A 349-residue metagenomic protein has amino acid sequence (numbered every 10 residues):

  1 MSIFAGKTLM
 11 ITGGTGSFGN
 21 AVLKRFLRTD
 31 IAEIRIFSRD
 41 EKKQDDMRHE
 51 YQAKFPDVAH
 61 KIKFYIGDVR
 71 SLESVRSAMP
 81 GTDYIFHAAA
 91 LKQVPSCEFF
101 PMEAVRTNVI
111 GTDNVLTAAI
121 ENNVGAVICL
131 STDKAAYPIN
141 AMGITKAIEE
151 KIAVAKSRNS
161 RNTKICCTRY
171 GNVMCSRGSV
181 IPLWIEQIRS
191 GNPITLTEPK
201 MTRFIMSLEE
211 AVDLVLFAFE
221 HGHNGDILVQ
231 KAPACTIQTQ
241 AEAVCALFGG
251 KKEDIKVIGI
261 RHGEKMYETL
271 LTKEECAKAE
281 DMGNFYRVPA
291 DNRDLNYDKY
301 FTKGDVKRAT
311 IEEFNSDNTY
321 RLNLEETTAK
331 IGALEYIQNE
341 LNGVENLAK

Functional and structural regions predicted by a protein language model:
K7-T29: N-terminal Rossmann NAD(P)H-binding glycine-rich loop of SDR-like oxidoreductase domains
T12, M79-A88, C129: Rossmann-fold scaffold of SDR-type NAD(P)-dependent oxidoreductases
D30-K43: Conserved glycine-rich Rossmann-like NAD(P)H-binding loop of the short-chain dehydrogenase/reductase
S38, Y65-I66, R106, E198 (+1 more regions): Conserved residues in the N-terminal Rossmann fold of short-chain dehydrogenase/reductase
K63-Y84: Conserved Rossmann-fold cofactor-binding substructure of NAD(P)-dependent oxidoreductases
F64, A104, V127, I165-T168: Hydrophobic/aromatic anchor residues within beta-strands of the central parallel beta-sheet of Rossmann-like
H87, L91-K151: Conserved Rossmann-fold NAD(P)-dependent oxidoreductase catalytic core, especially the SDR/UDP-sugar
E121, K151-C175, S179-K349: Strand-loop microenvironment adjacent to phosphate/nucleotide-handling motifs in alpha/beta enzyme folds
